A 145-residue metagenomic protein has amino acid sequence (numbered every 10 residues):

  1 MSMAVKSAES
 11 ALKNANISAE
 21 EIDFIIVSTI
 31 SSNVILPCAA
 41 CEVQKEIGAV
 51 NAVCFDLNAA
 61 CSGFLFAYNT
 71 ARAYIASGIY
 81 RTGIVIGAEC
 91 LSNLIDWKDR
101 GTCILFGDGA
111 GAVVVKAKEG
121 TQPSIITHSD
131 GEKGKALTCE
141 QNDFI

Functional and structural regions predicted by a protein language model:
M1-D23, N142-I145: Conserved active-site "lid/cap" helical segment
M1-S2, T29-T82: Conserved catalytic cysteine-centered active-site region of acyl-thioester-dependent Claisen-condensing enzymes
A11, I22-I25, V43, A67 (+1 more regions): Buried hydrophobic positions in well-ordered alpha/beta secondary-structure cores of metabolic enzymes
E20-S28, C54-N58, Y80-A88, P123-I125: Beta-strand segments within the central parallel beta-sheet cores of soluble alpha/beta enzyme folds
S28-V34, A59-S62, G87-S92, K118 (+1 more regions): Acidic, glycine-rich active-site loops and adjacent beta-strand->loop/helix elements that engage anionic groups
L36-P37, I95-D96, G134: Short glycine-/acidic-enriched loop or helix-start segments at secondary-structure transitions that form or flank
A76-A110: Flexible, glycine-rich active-site loops centered on histidine and acidic residues that chelate a metal or position
D99-I145: Condensing-enzyme catalytic core mediating Claisen C-C bond formation in acyl metabolism
